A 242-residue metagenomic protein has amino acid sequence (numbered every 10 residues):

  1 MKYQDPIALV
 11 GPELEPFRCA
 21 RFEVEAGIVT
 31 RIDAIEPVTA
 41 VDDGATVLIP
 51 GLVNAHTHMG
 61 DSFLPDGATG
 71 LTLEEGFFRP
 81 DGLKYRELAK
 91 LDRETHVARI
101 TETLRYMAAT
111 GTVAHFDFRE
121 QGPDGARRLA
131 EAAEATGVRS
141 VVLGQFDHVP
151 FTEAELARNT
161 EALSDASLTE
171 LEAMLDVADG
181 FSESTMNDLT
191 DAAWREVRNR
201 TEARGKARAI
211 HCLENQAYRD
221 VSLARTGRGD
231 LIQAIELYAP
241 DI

Functional and structural regions predicted by a protein language model:
M1-P37, V47: N-terminal metal-binding scaffold of metallo-dependent hydrolase/deaminase domains
P6, G27, A45, H56 (+3 more regions): Divalent metal-coordination and catalytic microenvironments
E23, V47-L48, P65-G137, A166-D176: Alpha-helical scaffold segments that flank or form the walls of functional sites
P50-S62, A207-N215: Histidine-centered catalytic micro-motifs
H58, E120-Q121, Q145-P150, S184-D188 (+1 more regions): Active-site beta-loop-alpha junctions enriched in small/polar residues
F63-A98, T136-G137, P150-A162, K206 (+1 more regions): Active-site gating loops and adjacent loop-to-helix segments of metal-dependent hydrolytic enzymes
E131-Q145, T201, I210: Alpha-helix-loop-beta-strand connector modules within alpha/beta enzyme cores
L175-I242: Active-site core of metal-dependent hydrolases
